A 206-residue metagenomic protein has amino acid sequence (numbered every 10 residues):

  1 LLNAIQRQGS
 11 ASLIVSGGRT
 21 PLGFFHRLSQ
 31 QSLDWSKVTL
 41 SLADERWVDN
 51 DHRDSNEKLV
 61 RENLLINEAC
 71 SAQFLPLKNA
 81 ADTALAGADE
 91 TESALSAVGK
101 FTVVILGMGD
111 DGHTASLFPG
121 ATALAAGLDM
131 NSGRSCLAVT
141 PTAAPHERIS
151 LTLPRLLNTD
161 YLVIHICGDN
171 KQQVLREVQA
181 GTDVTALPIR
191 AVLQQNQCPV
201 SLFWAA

Functional and structural regions predicted by a protein language model:
L1-L13: N-terminal glycine-/serine-/threonine-rich phosphate-binding loop
V15-T20, L106-D110, C167: Glycine-rich beta-strand-to-loop/alpha-helix junction loops that act as flexible
R27-W35, P119-L128, A180-G181: A glycine- and small-aliphatic-rich helix-loop capping segment at beta-alpha/alpha-beta transitions that lines
Q31-T39, E68, D129, P154-T159 (+1 more regions): Short, conserved loop/helix-junction motifs that constitute active-site signature segments in enzyme catalytic cores
W35-I105: Ligand-binding beta-strand-loop-alpha-helix segment within the catalytic cores of soluble metabolic enzymes
A88, A115-G120, V174-V178: A short secondary-structure junction signal
D110-P154: Class I SAM-dependent methyltransferase SAM-binding "motif I" and its flanking Rossmann-like core
P154, N158-A206: ATP/nucleoside-binding phosphotransfer catalytic cores, i.e., glycine-rich phosphate-binding loops
